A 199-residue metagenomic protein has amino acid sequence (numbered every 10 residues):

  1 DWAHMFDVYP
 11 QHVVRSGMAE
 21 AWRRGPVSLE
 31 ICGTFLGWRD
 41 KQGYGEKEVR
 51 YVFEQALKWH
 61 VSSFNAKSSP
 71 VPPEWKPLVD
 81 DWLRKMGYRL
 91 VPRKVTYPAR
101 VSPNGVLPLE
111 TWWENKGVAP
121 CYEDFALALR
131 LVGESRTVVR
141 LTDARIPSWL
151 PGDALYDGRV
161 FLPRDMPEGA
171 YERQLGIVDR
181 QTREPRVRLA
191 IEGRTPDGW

Functional and structural regions predicted by a protein language model:
D1-P70: Catalytic-core regions of glycoside hydrolase
W2, W22, W38, W59 (+5 more regions): A residue-identity detector for tryptophan
V14-A19, R50-V52, K76-W82, A190-G193: Intrinsically disordered, low-complexity boundary segments flanking structured domains
G45, P73-K76, E110, Y156: Generic alpha-helix detector with strongest preference for long hydrophobic helices that associate with membranes
L57-R89: A eukaryote-biased signal for short, well-structured alpha-helical docking elements
D80-W199: Extracellular/luminal regions of secreted and cell-surface proteins that mediate adhesion/ECM remodeling
